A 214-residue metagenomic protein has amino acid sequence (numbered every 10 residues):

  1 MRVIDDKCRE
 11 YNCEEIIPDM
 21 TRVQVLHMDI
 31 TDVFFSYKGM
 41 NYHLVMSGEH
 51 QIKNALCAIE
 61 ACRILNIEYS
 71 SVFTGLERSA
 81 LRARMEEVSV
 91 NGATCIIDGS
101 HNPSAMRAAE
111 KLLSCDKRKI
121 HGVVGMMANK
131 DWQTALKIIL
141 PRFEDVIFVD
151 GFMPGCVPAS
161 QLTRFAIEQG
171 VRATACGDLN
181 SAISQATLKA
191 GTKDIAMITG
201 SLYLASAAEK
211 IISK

Functional and structural regions predicted by a protein language model:
M1, L204-S206: Short, active-site-adjacent cap segments at secondary-structure transitions
M1-N12, I30-D32, T94-C95, P103 (+1 more regions): C-terminal helical cap/extension that packs against the catalytic core of soluble nucleotide-cofactor enzymes
M1-Y42, A55-S70: Acidic, Mg2+-coordinating active-site environments of NTP-dependent enzymes
K7-D29, V45-E49, V72-S79, E86 (+4 more regions): Beta-strand->loop->alpha-helix junctions that form or flank phosphate-binding loops in nucleotide-handling enzymes
K38-D145: Nucleotide phosphate-binding/pyrophosphate-handling subdomain across enzymes that bind or process nucleotide phosphates
S201: Active-site-proximal loop/hinge segments that shape catalytic or ion-binding/gating pockets
